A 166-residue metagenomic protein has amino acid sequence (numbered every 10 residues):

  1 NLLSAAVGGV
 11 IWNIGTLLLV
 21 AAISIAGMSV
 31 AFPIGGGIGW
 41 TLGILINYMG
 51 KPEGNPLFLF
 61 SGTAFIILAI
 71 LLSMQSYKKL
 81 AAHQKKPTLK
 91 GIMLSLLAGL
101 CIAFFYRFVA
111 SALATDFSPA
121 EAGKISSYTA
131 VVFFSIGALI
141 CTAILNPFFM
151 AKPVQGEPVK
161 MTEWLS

Functional and structural regions predicted by a protein language model:
N1-S166: Polytopic alpha-helical membrane proteins, predominantly small-molecule transporters/carriers
